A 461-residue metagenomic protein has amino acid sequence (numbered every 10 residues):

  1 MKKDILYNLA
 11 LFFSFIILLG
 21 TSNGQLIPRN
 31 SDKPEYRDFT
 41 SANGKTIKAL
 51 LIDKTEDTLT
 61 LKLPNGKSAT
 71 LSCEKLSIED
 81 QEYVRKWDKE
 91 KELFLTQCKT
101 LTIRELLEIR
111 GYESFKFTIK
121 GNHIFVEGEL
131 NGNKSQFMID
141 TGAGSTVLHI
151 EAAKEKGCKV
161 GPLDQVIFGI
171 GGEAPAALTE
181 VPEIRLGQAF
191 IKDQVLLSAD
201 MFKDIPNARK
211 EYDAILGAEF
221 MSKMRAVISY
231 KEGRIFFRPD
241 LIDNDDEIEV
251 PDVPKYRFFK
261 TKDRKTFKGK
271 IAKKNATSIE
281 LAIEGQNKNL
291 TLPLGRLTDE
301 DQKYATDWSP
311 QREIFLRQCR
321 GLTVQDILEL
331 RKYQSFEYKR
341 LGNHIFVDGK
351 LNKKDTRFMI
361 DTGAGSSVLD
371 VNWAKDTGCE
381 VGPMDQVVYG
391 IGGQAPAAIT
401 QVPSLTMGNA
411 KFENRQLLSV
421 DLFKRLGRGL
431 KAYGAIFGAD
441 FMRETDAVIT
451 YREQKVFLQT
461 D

Functional and structural regions predicted by a protein language model:
M1-A10: Bacterial N-terminal signal peptides that target proteins for export
L9-G20: Bacterial N-terminal signal peptides
N23-Y36: Cleaved targeting-peptide boundary
L26, E74-D461: Pepsin/retropepsin-fold aspartyl endopeptidases
P34-A42, R257-K262: Short aromatic-glycine motifs in intrinsically disordered, low-complexity regions
D57-S68, I279-N289: Basic/aromatic-rich interaction segments and small domains that mediate binding to polyanionic partners
